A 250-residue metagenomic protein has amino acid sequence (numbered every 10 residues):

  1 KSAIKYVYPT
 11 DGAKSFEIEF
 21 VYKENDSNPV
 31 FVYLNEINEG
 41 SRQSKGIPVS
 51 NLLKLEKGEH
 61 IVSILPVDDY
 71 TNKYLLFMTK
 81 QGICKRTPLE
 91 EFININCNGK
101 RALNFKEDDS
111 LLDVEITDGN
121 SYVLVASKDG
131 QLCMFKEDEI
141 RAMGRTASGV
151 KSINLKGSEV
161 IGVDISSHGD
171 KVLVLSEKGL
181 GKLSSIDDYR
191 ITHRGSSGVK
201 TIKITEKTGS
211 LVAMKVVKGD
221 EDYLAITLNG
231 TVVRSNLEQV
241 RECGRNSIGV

Functional and structural regions predicted by a protein language model:
K1-V250: Short, structured "edge-of-domain" segments at secondary-structure transitions
